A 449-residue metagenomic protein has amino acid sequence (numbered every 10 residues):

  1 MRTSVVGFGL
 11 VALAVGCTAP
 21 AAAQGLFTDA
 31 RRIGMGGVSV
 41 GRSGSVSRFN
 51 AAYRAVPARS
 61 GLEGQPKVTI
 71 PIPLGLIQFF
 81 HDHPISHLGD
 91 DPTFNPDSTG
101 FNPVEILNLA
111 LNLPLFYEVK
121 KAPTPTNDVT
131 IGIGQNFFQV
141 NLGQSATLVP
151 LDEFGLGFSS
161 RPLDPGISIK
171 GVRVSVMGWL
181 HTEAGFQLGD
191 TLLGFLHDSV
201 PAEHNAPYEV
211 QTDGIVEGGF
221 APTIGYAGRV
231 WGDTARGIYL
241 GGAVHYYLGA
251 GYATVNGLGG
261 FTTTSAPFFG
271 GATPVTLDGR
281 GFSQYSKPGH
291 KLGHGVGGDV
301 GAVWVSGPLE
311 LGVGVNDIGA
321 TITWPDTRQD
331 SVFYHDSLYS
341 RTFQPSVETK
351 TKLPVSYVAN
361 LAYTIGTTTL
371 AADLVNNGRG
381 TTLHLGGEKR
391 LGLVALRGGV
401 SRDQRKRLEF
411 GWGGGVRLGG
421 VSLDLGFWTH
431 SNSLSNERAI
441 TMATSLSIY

Functional and structural regions predicted by a protein language model:
M1-V5: Positively charged n-region of N-terminal signal peptides that target proteins for export
G7, G41, V46, Y53-P57 (+3 more regions): A generic structural micro-environment signature that highlights single residues at secondary-structure boundaries
G7-G16: Bacterial N-terminal signal peptides
G16-T18, S45, A266: N-terminal low-complexity, intrinsically disordered patches enriched in charged
P20-W179, Y449: N-terminal, post-signal peptide beta-strand-biased segments of exported outer-membrane/organellar beta-barrel and other
Q24-F27, S168-Y449: Outer-membrane beta-barrel porins/channels
